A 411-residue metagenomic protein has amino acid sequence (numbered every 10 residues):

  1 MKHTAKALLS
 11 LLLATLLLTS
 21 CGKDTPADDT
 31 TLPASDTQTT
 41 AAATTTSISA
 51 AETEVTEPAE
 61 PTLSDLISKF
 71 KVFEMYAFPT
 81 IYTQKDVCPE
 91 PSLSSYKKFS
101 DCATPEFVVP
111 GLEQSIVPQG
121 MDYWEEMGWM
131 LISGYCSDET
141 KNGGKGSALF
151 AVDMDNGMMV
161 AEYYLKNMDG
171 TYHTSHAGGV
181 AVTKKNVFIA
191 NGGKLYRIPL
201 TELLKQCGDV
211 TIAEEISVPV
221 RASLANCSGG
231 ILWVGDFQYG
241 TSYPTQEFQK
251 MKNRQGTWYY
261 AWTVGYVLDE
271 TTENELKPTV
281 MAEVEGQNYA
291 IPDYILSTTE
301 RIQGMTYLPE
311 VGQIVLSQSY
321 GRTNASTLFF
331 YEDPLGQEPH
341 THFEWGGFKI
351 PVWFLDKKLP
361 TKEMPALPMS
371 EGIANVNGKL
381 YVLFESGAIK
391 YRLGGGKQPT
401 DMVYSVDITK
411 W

Functional and structural regions predicted by a protein language model:
L17-S20: C-terminal motif of bacterial Sec signal peptides marking the signal peptidase cleavage site
P26-A27, L32-D36, A41-V108, P399-W411: Sequence/structural signature of beta-propeller modules and their immediately flanking N-terminal secretory/stalk
A103-K145: Beta-strand-rich domains and repeat architectures in extracellular enzymes and scaffolds, especially beta-propellers
P110-E113, Y164-Y172, E214-V218, D293-T298 (+1 more regions): Surface loop/turn motifs at the tips and blade-to-blade linkers of beta-strand repeat domains
L112-E113, V117-G120, G144-F150, M154-K184: Blade-loop segments of beta-propeller domains
S115-G120, T171-G179, S217-C227, T299-G304 (+1 more regions): Repeated scaffold domains used in trafficking and secretory/extracellular systems, primarily beta-propellers
K145-D155, E247-E273, A325-G346, G394-W411: Beta-propeller blade signature
I295-K358, K362-E363, M369-E371: Loop/turn-rich, solvent-exposed surfaces of beta-rich toroidal or solenoidal domains
